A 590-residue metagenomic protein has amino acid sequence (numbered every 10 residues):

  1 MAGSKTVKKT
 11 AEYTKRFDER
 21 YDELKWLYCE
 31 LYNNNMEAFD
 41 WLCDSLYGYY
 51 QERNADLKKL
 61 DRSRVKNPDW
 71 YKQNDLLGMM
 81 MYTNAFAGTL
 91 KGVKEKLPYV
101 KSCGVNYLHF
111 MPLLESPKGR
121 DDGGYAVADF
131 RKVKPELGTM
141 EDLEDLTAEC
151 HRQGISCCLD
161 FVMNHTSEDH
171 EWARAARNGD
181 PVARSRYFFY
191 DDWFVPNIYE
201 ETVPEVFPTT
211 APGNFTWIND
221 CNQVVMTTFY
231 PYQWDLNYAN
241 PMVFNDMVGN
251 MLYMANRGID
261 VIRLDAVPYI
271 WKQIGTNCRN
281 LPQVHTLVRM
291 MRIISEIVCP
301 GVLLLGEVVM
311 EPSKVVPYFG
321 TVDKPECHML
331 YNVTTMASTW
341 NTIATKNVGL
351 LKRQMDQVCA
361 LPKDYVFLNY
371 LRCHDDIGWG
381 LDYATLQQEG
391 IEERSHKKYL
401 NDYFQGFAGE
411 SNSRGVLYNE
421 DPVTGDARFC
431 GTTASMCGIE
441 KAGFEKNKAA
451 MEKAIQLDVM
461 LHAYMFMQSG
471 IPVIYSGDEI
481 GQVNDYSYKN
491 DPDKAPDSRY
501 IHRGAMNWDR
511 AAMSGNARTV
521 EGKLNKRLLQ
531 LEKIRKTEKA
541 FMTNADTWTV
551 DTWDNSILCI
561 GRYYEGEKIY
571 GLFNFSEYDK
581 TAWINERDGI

Functional and structural regions predicted by a protein language model:
M1-I590: Active-site and adjacent substrate-binding regions of carbohydrate-active enzymes
